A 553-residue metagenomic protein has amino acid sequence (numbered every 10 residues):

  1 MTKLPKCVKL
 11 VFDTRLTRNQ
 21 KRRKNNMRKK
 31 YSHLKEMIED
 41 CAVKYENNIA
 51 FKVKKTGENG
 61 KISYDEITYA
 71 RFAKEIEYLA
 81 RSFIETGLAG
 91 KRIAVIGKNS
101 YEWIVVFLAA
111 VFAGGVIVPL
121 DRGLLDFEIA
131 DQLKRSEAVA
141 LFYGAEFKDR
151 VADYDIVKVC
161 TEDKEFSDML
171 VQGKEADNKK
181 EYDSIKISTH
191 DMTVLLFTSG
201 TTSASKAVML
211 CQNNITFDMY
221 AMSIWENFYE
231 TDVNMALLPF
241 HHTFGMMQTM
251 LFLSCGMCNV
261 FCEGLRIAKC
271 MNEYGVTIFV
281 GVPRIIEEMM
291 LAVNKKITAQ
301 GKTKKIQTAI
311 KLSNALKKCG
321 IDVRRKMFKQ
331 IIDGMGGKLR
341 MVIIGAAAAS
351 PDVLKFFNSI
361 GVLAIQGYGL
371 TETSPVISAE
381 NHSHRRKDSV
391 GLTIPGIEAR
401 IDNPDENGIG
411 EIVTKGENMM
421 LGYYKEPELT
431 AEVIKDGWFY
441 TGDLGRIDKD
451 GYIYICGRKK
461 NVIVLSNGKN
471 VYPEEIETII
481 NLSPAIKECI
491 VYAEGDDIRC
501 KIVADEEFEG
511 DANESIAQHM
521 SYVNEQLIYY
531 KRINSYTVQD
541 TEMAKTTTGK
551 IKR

Functional and structural regions predicted by a protein language model:
K30, N47-S100, I104-L108, L125-A130 (+1 more regions): Conserved AMP-binding/adenylate-forming core of the ANL superfamily
E46-I49, A176-F197, A204, N227-V233: Conserved pre-ATP/AMP-binding loop-to-beta segment of ANL
K61, E146-T189, V293-Q330, D540: ANL superfamily adenylate-forming
E66-A70, T193-M219: Conserved AMP-binding A3 loop
L141, G416, L421-G422, L444-Y529: AMP-binding/adenylate-forming catalytic core of the ANL superfamily
T216-V233, F240-F328, K338, L363: Conserved AMP-binding/adenylation subdomain of ANL enzymes
F279, V323, M327-I453, K459-V462 (+2 more regions): Conserved AMP-binding/adenylate-forming
E488-I490, S521-R553: Conserved C-terminal "lid"/linker of ANL adenylate-forming enzymes
